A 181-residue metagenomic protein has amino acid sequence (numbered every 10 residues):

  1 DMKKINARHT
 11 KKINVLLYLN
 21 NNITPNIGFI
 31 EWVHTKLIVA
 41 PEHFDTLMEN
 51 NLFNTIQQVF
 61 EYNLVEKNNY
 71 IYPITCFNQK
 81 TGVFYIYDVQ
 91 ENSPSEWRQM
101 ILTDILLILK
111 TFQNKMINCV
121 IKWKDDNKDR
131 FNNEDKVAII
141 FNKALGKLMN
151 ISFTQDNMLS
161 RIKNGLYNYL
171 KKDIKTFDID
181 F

Functional and structural regions predicted by a protein language model:
A7-F181: Extended amphipathic coiled-coil helices
